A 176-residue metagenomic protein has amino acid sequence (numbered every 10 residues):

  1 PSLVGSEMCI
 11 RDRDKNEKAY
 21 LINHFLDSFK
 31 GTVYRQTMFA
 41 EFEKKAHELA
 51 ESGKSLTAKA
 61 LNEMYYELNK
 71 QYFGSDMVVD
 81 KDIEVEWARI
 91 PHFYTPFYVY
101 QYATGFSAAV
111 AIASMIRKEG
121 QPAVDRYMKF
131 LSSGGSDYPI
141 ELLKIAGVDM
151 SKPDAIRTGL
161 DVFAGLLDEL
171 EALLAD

Functional and structural regions predicted by a protein language model:
P1-G5, C9-I10: Single conserved hydrophobic/aromatic residue that forms the stacking wall/gate of nucleotide- or nucleobase-binding
S6-E7, K44, V110-S114: Short glycine/serine- and small hydrophobic-enriched flexible loop segments
R11-F93: Long, amphipathic alpha-helical stalk/connector segments used for oligomerization, subunit docking, or mechanical
D12, E48-G53, F97, A111-A123: Short helix-capping/linker segments at secondary-structure and domain boundaries
A19, F39, A58, N62 (+5 more regions): Alpha-helix initiation and N-capping motif
F93-Y100, M115-K118, F130, M150 (+1 more regions): Short, contiguous acidic/charged loop-to-helix segments that flank catalytic cores in large enzymes
A123-D176: C-terminal amphipathic alpha-helical interaction region
